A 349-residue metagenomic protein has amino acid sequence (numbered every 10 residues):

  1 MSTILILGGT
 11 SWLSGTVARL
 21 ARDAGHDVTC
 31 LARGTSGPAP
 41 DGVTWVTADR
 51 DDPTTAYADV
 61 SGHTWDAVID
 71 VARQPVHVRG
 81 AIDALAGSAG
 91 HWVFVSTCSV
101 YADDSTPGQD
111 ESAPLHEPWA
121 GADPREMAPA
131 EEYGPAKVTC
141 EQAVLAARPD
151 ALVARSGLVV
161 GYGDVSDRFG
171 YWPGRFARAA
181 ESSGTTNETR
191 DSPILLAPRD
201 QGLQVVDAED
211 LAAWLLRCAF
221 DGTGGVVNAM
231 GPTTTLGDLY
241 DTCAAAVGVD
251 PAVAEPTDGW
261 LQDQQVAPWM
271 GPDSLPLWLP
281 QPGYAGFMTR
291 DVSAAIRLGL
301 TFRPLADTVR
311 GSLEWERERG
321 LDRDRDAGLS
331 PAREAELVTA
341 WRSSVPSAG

Functional and structural regions predicted by a protein language model:
I4-A24: N-terminal Rossmann NAD(P)H-binding glycine-rich loop of SDR-like oxidoreductase domains
L7, L31, V71, V95-T97 (+1 more regions): SDR active-site strand-loop-helix element
T10, T35-G90, F94, V100-A102: NAD(P)H-binding glycine-rich loop region in Rossmannoid oxidoreductase-like domains and their noncatalytic homologs
D27-R33: Conserved glycine-rich Rossmann-like NAD(P)H-binding loop of the short-chain dehydrogenase/reductase
G80-V138, A146, L152: Conserved Rossmann-fold NAD(P)-dependent oxidoreductase catalytic core, especially the SDR/UDP-sugar
C140-G163: Conserved beta-loop-beta element that borders a ligand/cofactor-binding pocket
P173-L195, Q201-G248: Alpha-helical substrate-binding/gating segment
W214-P280, D291-S293, R310-G311, G320-G349: Mid/C-terminal beta-alpha module of Rossmann-like enzyme folds, strongest in SDR-family dehydrogenases/epimerases
